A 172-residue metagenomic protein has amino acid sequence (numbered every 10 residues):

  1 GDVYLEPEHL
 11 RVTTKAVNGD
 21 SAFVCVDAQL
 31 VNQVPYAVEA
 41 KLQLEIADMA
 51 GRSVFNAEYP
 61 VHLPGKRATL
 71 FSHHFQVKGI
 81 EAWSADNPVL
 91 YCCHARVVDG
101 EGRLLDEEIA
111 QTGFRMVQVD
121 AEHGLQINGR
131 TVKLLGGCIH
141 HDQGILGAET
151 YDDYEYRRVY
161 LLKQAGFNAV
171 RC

Functional and structural regions predicted by a protein language model:
G1-C172: Secreted/periplasmic carbohydrate-active enzymes, especially glycoside hydrolases
